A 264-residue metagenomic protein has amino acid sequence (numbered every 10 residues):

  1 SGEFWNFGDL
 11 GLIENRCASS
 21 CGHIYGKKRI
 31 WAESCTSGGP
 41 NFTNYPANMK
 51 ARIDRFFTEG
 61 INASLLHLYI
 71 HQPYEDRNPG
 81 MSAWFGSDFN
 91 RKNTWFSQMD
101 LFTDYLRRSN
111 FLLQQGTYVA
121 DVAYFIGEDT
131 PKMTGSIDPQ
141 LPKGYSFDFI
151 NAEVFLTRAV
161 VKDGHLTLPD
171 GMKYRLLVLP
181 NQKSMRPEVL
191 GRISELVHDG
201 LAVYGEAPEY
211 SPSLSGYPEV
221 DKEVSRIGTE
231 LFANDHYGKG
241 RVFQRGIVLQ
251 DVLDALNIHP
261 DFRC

Functional and structural regions predicted by a protein language model:
S1-C264: Carbohydrate-binding surfaces of carbohydrate-active enzymes
